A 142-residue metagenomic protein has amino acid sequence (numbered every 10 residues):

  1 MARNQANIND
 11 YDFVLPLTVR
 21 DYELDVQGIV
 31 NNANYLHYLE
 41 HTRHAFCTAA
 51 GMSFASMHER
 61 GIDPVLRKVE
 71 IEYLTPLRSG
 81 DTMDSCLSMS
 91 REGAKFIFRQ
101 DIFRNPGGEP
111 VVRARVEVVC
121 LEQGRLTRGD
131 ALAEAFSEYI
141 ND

Functional and structural regions predicted by a protein language model:
A2-A49: Catalytic strand-loop segment that frames the active site of acyl-thioester-processing enzymes
A2-N9, V14-L15, T48, R78-S79 (+1 more regions): HotDog/MaoC-like acyl-thioester-processing domains
L17-D21, Y73, C120: Hydrophobic residues in beta-strands and at strand termini
V19, I29-V30, V65-L66, I102 (+1 more regions): Hydrophobic aliphatic residue packing
E23, E70, E117: Short aromatic/hydrophobic contact patches that present stacked aromatics for nucleic-acid/ligand binding
L24-V26, N31-N32, E59, R67 (+3 more regions): Generic structural "secondary-structure junction" signal
F46-I97, R113: Hydrophobic beta-strand-centered segment that forms part of the acyl-chain substrate-binding groove
